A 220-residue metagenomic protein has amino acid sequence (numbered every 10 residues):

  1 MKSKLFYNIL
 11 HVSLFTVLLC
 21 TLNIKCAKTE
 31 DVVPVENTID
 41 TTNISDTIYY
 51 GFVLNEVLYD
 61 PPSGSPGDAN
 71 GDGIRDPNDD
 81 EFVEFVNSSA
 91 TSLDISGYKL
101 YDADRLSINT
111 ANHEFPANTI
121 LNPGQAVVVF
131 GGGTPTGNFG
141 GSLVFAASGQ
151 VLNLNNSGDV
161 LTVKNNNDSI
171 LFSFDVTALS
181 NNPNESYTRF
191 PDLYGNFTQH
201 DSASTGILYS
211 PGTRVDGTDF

Functional and structural regions predicted by a protein language model:
M1-V35: Bacterial Sec-dependent N-terminal signal peptides
N23-F220: Intrinsically disordered, low-complexity linkers and terminal tails enriched in Ser/Thr/Pro/Gly with interspersed basic
